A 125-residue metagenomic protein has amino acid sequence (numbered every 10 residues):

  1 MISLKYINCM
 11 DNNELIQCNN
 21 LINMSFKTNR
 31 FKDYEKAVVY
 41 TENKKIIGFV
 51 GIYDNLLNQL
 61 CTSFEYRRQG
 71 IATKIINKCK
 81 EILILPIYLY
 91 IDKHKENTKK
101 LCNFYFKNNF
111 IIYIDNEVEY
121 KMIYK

Functional and structural regions predicted by a protein language model:
M1-N29: Short amphipathic alpha-helix that is part of the acyltransferase structural core
L4-Y6, N109-D115: Short secondary-structure junctions
E35-G48: Conserved beta-hairpin
Y53-F64: Conserved acetyl-CoA binding element of GNAT-fold acetyltransferases
T62, R68-E81: Conserved acetyl-CoA-binding loop-helix of GNAT-fold acetyltransferases
K74-C79, P86-D92: Mid-chain, well-packed structural core segment of small domains
Y88-C102, F106, V118-K125: Conserved beta-strand-loop-alpha-helix junction that forms the acyl-donor binding cleft
